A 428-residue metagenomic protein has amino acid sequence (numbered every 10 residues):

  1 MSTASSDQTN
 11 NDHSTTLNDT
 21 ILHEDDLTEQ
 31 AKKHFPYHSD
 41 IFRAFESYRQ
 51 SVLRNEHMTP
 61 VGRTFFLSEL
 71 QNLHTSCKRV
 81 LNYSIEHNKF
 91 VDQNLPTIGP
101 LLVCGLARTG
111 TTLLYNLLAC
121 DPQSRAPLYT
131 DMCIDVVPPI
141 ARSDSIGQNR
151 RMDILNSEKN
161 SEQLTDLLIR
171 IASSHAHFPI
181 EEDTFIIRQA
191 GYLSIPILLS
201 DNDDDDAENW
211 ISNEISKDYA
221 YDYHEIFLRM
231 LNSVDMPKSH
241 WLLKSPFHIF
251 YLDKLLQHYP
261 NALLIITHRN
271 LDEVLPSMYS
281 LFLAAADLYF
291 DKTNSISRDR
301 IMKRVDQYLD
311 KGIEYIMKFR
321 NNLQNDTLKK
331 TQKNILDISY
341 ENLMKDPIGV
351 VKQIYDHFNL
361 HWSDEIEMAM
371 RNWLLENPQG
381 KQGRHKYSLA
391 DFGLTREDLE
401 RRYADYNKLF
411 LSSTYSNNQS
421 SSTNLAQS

Functional and structural regions predicted by a protein language model:
M1-I85, K89-F90, D205-Y221, L231-D235 (+1 more regions): PAPS-dependent sulfotransferases, especially Golgi type II membrane carbohydrate sulfotransferases
V91-I98: Phosphate-binding P-loop
V103-D121: Glycine-rich phosphate-binding P-loop
C104-L106, L242-P246, H268, Y340: Short His-Asn-centered micro-motif
C120-T130: Post-Walker A helix-loop "phosphate-sensing" segment adjacent to the P-loop in P-loop NTPases
C133-W241: PAPS-dependent sulfation machinery
F227, S233-N261: Flexible, glycine/threonine-enriched loop-and-boundary segments that flank and lead into catalytic domains of large
K244-S245, L255-S280: Conserved phosphate-donor/acceptor-positioning beta-strand/loop module used by diverse small-molecule
